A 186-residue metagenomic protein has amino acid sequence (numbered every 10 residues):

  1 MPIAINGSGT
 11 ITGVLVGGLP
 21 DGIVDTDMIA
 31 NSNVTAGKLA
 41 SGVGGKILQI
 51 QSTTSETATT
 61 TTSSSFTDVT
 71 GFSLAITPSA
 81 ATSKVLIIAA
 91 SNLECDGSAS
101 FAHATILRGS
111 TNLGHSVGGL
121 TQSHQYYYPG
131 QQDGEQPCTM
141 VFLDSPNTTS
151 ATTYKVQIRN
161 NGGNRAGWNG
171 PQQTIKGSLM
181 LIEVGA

Functional and structural regions predicted by a protein language model:
M1-A4, T70, C138: Phosphate-binding glycine-rich loops and adjacent basic patches that engage nucleotide phosphates, nucleic-acid
P2-A58, A186: Glycine-rich, low-complexity segments
L15, M28, S63, T70 (+1 more regions): Solvent-exposed, flexible loop/coil residues
I47-L48, D68-G71, L113-G114: Local beta-strand/beta-hairpin segments that build beta-sheet-rich folds
T53-T54, T59-F66, T77-A151, K155-A186: Terminal beta-strand-rich extracellular "head" domains that mediate receptor/glycan or other ligand binding
F72-I76: Extended, low-complexity regulatory regions
